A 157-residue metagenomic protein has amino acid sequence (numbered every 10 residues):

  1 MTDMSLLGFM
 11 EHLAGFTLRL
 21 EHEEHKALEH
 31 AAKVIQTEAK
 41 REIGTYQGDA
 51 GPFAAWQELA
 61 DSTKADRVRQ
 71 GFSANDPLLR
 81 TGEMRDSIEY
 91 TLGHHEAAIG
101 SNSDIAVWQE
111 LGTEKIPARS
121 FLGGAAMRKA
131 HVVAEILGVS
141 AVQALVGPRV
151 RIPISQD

Functional and structural regions predicted by a protein language model:
M1-D157: Short, Lys/Arg-rich flexible segments
